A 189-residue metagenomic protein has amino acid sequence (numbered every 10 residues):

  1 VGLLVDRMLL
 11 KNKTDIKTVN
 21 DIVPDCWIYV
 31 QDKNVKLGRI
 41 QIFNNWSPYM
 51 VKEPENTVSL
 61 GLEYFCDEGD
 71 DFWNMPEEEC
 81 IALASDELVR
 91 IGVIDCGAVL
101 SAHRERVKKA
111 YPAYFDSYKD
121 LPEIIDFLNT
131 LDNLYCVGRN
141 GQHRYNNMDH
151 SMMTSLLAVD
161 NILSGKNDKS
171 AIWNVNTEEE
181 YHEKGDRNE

Functional and structural regions predicted by a protein language model:
V1, G38, L100-H103, D132: A short, local hydrophobic-aromatic micro-motif
V1-N74, E78, A82-G92, F127 (+2 more regions): Mid-domain catalytic core of redox enzymes that form a hydrophobic substrate pocket/lid adjacent to a catalytic redox
D15, K52, Y114, N146-N147: Short glycine-/acidic-enriched loop or helix-start segments at secondary-structure transitions that form or flank
N34, C96, Y118-L121: Alpha-helix initiation and N-capping motif
W73, A110-A113: Short, glycine/charged-rich beta-strand-loop motifs at protein surfaces that mediate ligand recognition and catalysis
E87, Y114-F115: Active-site and substrate-binding clefts of carbohydrate-active enzymes
V93-S101: Short, surface-exposed acidic
E105-K108, F115-E189: C-terminal lid/capping helical subdomain adjacent to the catalytic/cofactor pocket in oxidative enzymes
